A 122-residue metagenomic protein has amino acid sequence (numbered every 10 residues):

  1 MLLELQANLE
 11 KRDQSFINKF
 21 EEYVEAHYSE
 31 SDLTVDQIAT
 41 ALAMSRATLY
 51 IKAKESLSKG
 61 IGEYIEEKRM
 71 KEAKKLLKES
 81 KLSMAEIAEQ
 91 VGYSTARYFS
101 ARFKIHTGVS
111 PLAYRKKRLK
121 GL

Functional and structural regions predicted by a protein language model:
M1, K11-D13, A47-Y50, I61-Y64 (+1 more regions): Short amphipathic alpha-helical segments, especially helix-boundary/capping motifs
M1-A43, K52-E55: Membrane-proximal linker segments that couple transmembrane helices to downstream signaling/catalytic modules
A7, A101-L122: …primarily DNA-binding HTH/wHTH and HhH modules…
R12, R46, R69, R97 (+2 more regions): Arginine residue identity/basic-tract feature
Q14, D32-L33, Y64-E67, Y114: Non-catalytic, surface-exposed connector residues within folded enzymatic/regulatory domains
E21-L33, A53, L57, K74-S83 (+2 more regions): Basic, amphipathic alpha-helical hairpins
V35-Y64, A88-S110: Basic/polar phosphate-binding segments, predominantly the helix-turn-helix DNA-binding elements of transcriptional
E55-S94, K116-L122: Terminal helix-turn-helix DNA-binding modules in bacterial transcription factors
